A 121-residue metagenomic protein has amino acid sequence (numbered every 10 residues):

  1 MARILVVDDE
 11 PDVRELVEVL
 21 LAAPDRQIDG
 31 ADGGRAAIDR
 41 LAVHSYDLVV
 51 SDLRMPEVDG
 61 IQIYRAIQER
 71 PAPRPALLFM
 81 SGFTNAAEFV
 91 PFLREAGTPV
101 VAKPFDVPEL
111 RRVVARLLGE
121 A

Functional and structural regions predicted by a protein language model:
V7-D8, A31, V49: Conserved sequence signature across two-component system core domains
P11-D29, E95-T98: Two-component/phosphorelay signaling modules centered on CheY-like receiver
G30-D39, G60: Helix N-cap/capping motif at the beta->alpha junctions
D39, I61-P73: Short amphipathic alpha-helix used as the core "switch/output" element in two-component signaling
D52: Active-site residues of response regulator receiver
M55: Receiver (REC) domain active-site loop signature in two-component systems and cognate sites in sensor histidine kinases
M80-S81: Hydrophobic/aromatic residues positioned on beta-strands within the core alpha/beta folds
A96, F105-A115: C-terminal output helix
